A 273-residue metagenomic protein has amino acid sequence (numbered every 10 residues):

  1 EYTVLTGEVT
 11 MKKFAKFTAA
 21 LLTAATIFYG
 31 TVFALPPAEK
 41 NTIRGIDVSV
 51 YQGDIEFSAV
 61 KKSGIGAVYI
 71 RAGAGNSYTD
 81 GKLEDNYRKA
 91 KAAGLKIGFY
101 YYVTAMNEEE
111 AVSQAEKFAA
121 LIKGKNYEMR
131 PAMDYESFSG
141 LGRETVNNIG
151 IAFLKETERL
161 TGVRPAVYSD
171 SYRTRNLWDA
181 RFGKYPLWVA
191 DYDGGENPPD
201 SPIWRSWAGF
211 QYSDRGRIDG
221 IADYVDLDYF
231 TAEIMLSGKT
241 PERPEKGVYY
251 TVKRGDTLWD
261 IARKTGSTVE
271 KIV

Functional and structural regions predicted by a protein language model:
E1-T10: Short, Lys/Arg-enriched N-terminal segments with co-localized hydrophobic residues within the first ~10-30 amino acids
K13-A34: Sec-dependent N-terminal signal peptides of Gram-positive bacterial secreted proteins and lipoproteins
L35-V50, K62, F182-K246: Functionally critical loop-and-helix segments that line ligand-binding/catalytic clefts of soluble enzyme domains
A38-V163: Substrate-binding cleft of extracellular glycoside hydrolase catalytic domains
E110, Y172-R181: Glycine-rich, charge-decorated loop segments at or immediately adjacent to ligand/cofactor-binding or catalytic sites
K117-S139, D179-S206: Structural recognition of alpha->loop->beta junctions
G162-T174: Aromatic-lined carbohydrate-recognition surfaces of secreted/lumenal glycan-active proteins
E242-E270: Primarily a LysM-type cell-wall glycan-binding module
